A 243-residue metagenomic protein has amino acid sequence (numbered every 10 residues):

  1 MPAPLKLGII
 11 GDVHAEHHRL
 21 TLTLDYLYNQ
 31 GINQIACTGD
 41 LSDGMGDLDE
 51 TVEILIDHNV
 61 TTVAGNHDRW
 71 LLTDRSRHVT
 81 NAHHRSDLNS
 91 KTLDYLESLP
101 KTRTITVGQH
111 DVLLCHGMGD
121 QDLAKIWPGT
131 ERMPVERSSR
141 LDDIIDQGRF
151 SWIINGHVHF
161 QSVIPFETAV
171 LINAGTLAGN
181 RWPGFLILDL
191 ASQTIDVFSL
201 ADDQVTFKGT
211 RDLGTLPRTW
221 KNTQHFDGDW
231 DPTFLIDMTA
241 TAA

Functional and structural regions predicted by a protein language model:
M1-G8, T104-L113, F166-L171: Beta-strand-turn-beta hairpins that frame and shape the catalytic cleft of phosphate-ester-processing enzymes
M1-H58: N-terminal active-site segment of His-dependent metallophosphoesterases
P2, I164-A243: Acidic, His/Gly-rich catalytic cores of divalent-metal-dependent hydrolytic chemistry
I9-G11, I35-D40, T61-N66, L114-C115 (+2 more regions): Active-site neighborhood of phospho(di)ester-bond hydrolases with catalytic His/Asp-centered motifs
H14-R19, D43-G46, H67-T73, D120-D122 (+2 more regions): Active-site environment of divalent metal-dependent phosphoester hydrolases
G31-I32, R149, T194: Short loop/turn motifs at secondary-structure junctions
V52-W152: Conserved catalytic scaffold of divalent metal-dependent phosphoesterases
P100-T104, F160-Q161, F185: Short, acidic/polar N-cap/turn motifs at the starts of alpha helices
